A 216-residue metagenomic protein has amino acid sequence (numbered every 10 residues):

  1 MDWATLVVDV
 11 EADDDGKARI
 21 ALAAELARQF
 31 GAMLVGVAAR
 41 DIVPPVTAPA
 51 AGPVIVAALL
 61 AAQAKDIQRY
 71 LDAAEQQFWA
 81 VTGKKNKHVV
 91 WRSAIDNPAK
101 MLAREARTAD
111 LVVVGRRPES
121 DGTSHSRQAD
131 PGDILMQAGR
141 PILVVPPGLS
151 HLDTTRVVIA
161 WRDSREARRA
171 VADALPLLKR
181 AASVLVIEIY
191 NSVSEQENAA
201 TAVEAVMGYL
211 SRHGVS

Functional and structural regions predicted by a protein language model:
M1, E25, Q29, V35 (+4 more regions): Structural beta-alpha unit
M1-A58, Q137-A138, H151-S216: Small/aliphatic-rich secondary-structure junction motif
D2-A4, I20-Q29, W91, K100-S150: Gly/Ser-rich helix-loop-strand patches that form or flank binding pockets for ribonucleotide-derived cofactors
V7-D9, A62-A64, N86-H88, R116-R117 (+1 more regions): A short, structure-level motif marking secondary-structure boundaries and short turns
A12, H88-S93, S120-T123, R162-D163: Short, flexible loop segments at the rims of nucleotide/cofactor-binding pockets, characterized by
G16, L71, A94-I95, S124 (+2 more regions): A conditional alpha-helix N-cap/helix-loop micro-motif detector
V56-D72: A short acidic, glycine-rich active-site loop that binds or catalyzes chemistry on phosphate/adenosine moieties
